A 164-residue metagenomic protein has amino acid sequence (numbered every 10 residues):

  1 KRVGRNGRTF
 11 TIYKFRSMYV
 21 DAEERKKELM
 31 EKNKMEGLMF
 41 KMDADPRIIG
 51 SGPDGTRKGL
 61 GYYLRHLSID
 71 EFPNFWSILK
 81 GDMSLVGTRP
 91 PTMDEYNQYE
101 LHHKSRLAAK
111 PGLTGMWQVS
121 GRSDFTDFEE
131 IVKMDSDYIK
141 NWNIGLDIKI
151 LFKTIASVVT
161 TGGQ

Functional and structural regions predicted by a protein language model:
K1-Q164: Conserved small/aromatic sequence motifs within transmembrane helices
